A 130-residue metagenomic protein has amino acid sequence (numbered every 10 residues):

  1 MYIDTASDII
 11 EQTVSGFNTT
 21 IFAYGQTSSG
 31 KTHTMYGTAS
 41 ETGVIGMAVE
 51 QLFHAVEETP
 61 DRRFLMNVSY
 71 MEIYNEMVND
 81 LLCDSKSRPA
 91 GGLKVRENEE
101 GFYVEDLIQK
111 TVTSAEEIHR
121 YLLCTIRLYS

Functional and structural regions predicted by a protein language model:
M1-S130: Microtubule-binding structural modules
